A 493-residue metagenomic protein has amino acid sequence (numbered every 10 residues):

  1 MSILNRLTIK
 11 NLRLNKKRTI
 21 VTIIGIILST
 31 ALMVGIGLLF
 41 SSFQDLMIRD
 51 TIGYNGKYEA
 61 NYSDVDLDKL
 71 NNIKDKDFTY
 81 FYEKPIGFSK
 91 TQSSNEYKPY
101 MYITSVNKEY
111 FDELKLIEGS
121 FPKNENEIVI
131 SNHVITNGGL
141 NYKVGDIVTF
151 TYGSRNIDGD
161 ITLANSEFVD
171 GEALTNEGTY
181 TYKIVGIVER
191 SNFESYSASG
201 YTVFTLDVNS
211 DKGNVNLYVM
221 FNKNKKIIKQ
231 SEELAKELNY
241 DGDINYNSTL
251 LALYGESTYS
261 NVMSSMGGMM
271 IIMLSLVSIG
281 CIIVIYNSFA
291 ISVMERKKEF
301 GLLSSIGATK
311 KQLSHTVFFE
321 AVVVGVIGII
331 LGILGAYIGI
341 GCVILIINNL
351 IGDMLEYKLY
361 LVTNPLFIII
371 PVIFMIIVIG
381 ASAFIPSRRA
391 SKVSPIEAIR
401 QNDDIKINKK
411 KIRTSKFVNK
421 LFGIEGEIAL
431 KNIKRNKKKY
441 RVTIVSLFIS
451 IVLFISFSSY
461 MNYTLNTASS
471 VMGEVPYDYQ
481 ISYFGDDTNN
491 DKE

Functional and structural regions predicted by a protein language model:
M1-A31, Q44, F318, N408-I451: N-terminal Sec/SRP start-transfer signal
L4, N364-N408, E425, L430-K434: C-terminal membrane-exit region of the final transmembrane helix in multipass inner-membrane proteins
I9-K17, K311, H315-G332, A336 (+6 more regions): Alpha-helical transmembrane segments of multi-pass membrane proteins
N15-K17, I283-G325: Interfacial "coupling" helices/loops that link adjacent transmembrane helices in transporter permeases
G37-S41, Y286-A290, K298, V322-Y357 (+1 more regions): Small-residue-rich transmembrane alpha-helices
S41-S260, N462, N466-E493: Basic-flanked hydrophobic alpha-helices used for secretion and membrane insertion
S260-V277, L366: N-terminal membrane-entry
I424-E493: Juxtamembrane segments of multi-pass membrane proteins
